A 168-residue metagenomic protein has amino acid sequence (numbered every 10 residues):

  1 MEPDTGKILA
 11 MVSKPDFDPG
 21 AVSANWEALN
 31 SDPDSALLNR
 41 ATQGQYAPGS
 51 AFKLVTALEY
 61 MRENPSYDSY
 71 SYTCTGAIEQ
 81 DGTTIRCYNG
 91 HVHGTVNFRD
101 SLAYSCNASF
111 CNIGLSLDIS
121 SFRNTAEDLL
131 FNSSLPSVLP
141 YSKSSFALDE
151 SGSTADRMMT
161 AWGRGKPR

Functional and structural regions predicted by a protein language model:
P3-S50, V55-R168: Beta-lactam-recognizing serine transpeptidase/beta-lactamase-like catalytic domain environment
